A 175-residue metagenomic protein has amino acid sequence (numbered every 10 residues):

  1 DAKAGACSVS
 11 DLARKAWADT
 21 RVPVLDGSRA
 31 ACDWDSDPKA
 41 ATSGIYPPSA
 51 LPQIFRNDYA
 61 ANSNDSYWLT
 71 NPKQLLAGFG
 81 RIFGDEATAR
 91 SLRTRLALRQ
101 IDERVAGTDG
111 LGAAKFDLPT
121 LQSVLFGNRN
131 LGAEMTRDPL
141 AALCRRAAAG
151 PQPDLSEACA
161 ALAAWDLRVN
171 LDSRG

Functional and structural regions predicted by a protein language model:
D1-G175: Long, compositionally biased non-active-site segments enriched in small/hydrophobic residues and glycine
